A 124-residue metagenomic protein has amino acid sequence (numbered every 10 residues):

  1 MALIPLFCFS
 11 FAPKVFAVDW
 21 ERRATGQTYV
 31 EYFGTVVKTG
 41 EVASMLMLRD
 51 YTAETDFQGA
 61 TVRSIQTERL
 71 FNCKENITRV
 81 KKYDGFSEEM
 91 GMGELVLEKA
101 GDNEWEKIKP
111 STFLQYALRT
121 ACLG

Functional and structural regions predicted by a protein language model:
M1-S10: Bacterial N-terminal signal peptides
P13-G124: N-terminal secretory-pathway/extracellular module detecting exported/lumenal segments and adjacent signal-anchor/first
